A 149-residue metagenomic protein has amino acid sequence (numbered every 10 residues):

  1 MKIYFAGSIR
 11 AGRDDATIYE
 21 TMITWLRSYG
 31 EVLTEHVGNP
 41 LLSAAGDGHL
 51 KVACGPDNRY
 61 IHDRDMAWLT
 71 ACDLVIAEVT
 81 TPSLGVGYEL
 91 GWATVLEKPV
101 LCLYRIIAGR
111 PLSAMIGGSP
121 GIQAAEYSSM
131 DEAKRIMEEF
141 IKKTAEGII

Functional and structural regions predicted by a protein language model:
M1-I149: Conserved catalytic or regulatory cores that recognize and/or transform ribose-phosphate-containing ligands
